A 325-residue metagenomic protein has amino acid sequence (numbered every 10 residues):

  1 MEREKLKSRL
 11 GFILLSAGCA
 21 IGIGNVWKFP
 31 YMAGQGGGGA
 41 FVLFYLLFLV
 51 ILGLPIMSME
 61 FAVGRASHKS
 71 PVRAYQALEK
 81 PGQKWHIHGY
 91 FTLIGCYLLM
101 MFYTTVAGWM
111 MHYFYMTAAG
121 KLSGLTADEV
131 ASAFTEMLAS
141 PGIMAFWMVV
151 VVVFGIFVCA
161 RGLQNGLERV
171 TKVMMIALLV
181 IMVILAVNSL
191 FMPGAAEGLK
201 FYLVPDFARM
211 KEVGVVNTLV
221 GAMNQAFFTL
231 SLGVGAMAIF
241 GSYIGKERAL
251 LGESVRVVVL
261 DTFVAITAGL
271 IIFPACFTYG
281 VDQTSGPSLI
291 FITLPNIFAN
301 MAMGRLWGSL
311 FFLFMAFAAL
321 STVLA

Functional and structural regions predicted by a protein language model:
M1-W27, I56-F61, R65-I87, G245-A249: Membrane-interface "cap" regions at the ends of multi-pass membrane proteins
E2-L6, E168, K172-L324: Membrane-embedded translocation segments of transport machinery
R3-E4, M32-G36, A66-F91, T104-Q164 (+2 more regions): Inter-helical loop and helix-membrane interface segments of multi-pass membrane transporters/permeases
E4, A33-M59, I143-M144: Extracellular loop-to-transmembrane helix junctions
G11, G38-L46, Q83-M101, E168-L178 (+1 more regions): Alpha-helical transmembrane segments and their helix-start/interface "positive-inside/aromatic belt" motifs in integral
G11-F48, E197, G235-G241, L251-V255 (+2 more regions): Transmembrane helix-boundary motif of multi-pass solute transporters/channels
L15, T126-A133, R305-A316: Alpha-helical transmembrane segments of multi-pass membrane proteins
Y45-L54, L93-A118, W147-R161, I176-S189 (+2 more regions): Hydrophobic core segments of alpha-helical transmembrane domains in multi-pass membrane transport and ion-translocation
